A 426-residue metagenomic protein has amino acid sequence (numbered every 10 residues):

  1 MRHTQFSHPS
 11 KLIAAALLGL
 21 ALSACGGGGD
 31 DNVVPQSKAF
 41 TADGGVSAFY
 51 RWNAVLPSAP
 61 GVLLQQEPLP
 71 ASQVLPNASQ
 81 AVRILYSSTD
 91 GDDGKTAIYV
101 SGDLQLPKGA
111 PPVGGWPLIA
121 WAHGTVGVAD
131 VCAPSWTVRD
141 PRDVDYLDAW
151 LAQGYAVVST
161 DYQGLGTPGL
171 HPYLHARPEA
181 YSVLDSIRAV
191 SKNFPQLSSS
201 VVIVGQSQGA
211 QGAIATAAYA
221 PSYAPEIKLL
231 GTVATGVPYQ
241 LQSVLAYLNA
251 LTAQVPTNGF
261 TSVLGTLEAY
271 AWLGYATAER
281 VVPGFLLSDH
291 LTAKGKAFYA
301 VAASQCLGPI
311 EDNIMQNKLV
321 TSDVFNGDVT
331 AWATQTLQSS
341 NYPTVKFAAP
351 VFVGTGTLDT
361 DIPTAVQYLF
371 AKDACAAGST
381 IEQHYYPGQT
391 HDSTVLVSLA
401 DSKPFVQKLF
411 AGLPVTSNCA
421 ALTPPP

Functional and structural regions predicted by a protein language model:
A21-A24: C-terminal motif of bacterial Sec signal peptides marking the signal peptidase cleavage site
G27-P111, P426: Catalytic-loop region of hydrolases
S47-A54, A71, P238-P343: Accessory cap/linker subdomain of secreted extracellular hydrolases
S101-D103, G114-G127, T232: Short beta-strand element of the alpha/beta-hydrolase
Y173-P195: Alpha/beta-hydrolase active-site loop
R188-F194, S198-F260: Primarily recognizes the serine-hydrolase "nucleophile elbow" in alpha/beta-hydrolase and SGNH/GDSL folds
V329-T336, D361, Y368-P426: C-terminal catalytic histidine-bearing segment of alpha/beta-hydrolase fold enzymes
F347, F352-D359: Short beta-strand/loop motif that positions the catalytic acidic residue of the alpha/beta-hydrolase fold
